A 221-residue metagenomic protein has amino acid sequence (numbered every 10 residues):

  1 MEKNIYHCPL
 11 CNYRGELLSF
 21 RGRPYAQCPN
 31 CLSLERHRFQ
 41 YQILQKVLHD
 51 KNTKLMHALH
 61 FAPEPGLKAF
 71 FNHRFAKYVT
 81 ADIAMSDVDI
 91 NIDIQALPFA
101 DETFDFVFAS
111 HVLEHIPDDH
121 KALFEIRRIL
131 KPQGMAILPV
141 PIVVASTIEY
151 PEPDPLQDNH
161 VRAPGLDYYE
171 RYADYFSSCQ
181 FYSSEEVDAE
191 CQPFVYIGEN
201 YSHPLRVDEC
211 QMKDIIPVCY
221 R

Functional and structural regions predicted by a protein language model:
M1-P98, E190-P193, E209-V218: Conserved N-terminal segment of class I S-adenosyl-L-methionine
L55, F75-A76, F104, I126 (+1 more regions): Short, well-ordered alpha-helix to beta-strand connector turns
D93-A96, H111, I116-P117, I126: A mid-sequence, solvent-exposed acidic-amphipathic segment
F99, V107-F108: Hydrophobic beta-strand segment of the Class I
F99-A100, A122: Structural alpha-helical scaffold elements that stabilize or flank donor/cofactor-binding regions in carbohydrate
A109-V112, I142: Hydrophobic adenine-recognition pocket in adenosine-nucleotide-binding enzymes
P117-R127, K131-R221: S-adenosyl-L-methionine-dependent methyltransferase catalytic module, highlighting the catalytic core
